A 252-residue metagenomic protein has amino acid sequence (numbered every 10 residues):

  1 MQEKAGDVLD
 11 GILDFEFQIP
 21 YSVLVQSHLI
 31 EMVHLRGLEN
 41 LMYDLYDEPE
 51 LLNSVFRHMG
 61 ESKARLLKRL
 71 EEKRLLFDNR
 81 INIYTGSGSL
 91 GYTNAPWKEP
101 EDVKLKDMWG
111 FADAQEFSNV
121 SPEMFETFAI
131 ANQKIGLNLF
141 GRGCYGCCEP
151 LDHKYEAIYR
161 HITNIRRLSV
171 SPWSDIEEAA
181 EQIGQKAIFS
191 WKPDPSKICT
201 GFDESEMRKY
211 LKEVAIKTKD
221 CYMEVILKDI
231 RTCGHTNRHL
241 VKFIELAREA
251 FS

Functional and structural regions predicted by a protein language model:
M1-S252: Active-site loop segments of alpha/beta catalytic cores
